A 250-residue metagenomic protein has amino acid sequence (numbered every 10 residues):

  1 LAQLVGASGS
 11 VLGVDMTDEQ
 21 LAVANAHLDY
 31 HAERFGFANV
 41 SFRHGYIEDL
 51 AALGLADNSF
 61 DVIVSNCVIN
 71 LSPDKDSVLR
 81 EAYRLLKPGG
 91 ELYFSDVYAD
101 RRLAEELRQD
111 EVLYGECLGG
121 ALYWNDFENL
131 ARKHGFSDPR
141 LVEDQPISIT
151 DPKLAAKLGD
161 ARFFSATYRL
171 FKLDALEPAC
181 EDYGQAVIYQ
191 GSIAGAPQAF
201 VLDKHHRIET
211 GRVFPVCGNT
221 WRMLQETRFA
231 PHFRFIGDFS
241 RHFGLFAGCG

Functional and structural regions predicted by a protein language model:
L1, C67, E81-Y83, A131: Class I S-adenosylmethionine-dependent transferase superfamily signal
L1-A52: Class I SAM-dependent methyltransferase SAM/SAH-binding core
D49-I63: A short acidic, Gly/Pro-enriched loop at the edge of an enzyme's catalytic core that lines a small-molecule cofactor
N70-L71: A short His-aromatic
D76-E91: A short glycine-rich, Lys/Arg-flanked "PGG" loop and its adjoining helix->strand segment in the class I
Y98-L118: Short, glycine-/aromatic-enriched active-site segment of Class I SAM-dependent methyltransferases
G119-L141: Short alpha-helix
H134-G250: C-terminal lobe and adjacent flexible extensions of AdoMet/dcAdoMet transferase-like proteins
